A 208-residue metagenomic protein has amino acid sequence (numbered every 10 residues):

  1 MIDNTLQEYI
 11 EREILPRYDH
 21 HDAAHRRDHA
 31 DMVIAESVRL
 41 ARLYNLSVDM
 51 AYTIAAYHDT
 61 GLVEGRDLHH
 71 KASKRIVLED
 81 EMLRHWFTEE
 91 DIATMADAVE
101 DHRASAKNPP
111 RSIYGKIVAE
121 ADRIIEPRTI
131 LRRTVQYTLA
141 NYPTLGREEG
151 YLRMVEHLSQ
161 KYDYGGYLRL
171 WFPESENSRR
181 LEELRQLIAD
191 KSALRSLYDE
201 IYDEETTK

Functional and structural regions predicted by a protein language model:
M1-P16: Short alpha-helical hairpin
I2, D19-L46, Y57, K107-K208: Divalent metal-dependent phosphate-bond-processing catalytic cores, especially two-metal-ion Mg2+/Mn2+ enzymes that act
Y18-H21, A41, D59-E64, E81 (+2 more regions): Short amphipathic alpha-helical interaction patches enriched in hydrophobic/aromatic residues with interspersed Lys/Arg
R27, D31-I34, Y52, E89-E100: Short, well-structured alpha-helical segments
V33-V38, L68-L83: An active-site-proximal "capping" alpha-helix that borders the catalytic cofactor pocket
S47-G65, H69, S73, T94-R103: His-Asp-centered metal-binding catalytic motifs of divalent-metal-dependent phosphohydrolases/nucleases
I76-P109: Hydrophobic, well-structured mid-protein blocks that either form specific transmembrane helices
